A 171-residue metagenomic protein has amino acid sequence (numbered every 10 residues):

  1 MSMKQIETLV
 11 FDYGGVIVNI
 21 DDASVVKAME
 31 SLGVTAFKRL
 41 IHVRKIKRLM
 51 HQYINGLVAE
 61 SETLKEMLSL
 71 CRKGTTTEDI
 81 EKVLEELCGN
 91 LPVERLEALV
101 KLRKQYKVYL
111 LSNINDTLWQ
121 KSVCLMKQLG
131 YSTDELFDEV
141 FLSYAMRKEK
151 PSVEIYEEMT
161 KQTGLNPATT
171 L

Functional and structural regions predicted by a protein language model:
S2-Q5, K104-Q105, T163-P167: Glycine-rich phosphate-binding loop signature in dinucleotide/nucleotide-binding domains
K4-V93, K104, N115-K121: N-terminal helical cap/lid subdomain that shapes the substrate entry/recognition surface in HAD-like hydrolases
T8, E149-L171: Conserved Lys-Pro-Asp/Glu-containing loop-to-beta segment of HAD-superfamily phosphomonoesterases, centered on
V26, L96-V100, Y156: Short amphipathic alpha-helical segments and helix-helix/interface helices
K38, D134-E139, P167-T170: Short acidic capping loops at alpha-helix termini that bridge into adjacent secondary structure
K73-T75, G130-E135, G164: Short helix-capping segments at alpha-helix termini
E94-F141: Substrate-recognition/cap helix-loop segment adjacent to the acidic, metal-dependent catalytic center of Asp-based
A145-R147: Short, acidic/glycine-rich phosphate-metal binding loop used to engage nucleotide
